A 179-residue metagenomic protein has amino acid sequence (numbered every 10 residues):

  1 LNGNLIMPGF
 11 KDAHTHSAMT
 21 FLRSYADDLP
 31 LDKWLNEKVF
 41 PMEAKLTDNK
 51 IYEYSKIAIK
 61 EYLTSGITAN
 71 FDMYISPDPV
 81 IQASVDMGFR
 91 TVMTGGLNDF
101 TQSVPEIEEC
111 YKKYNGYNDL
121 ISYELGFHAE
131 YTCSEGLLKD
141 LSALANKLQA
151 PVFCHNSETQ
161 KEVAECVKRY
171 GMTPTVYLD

Functional and structural regions predicted by a protein language model:
L1, A13-T15, F71-M73, N156 (+1 more regions): Generic detector of well-ordered alpha-helical packing
L1-M7: Histidine-rich, glycine-flanked metal-binding segment
G3, H14, L22, G66 (+3 more regions): Divalent metal-coordination and catalytic microenvironments
I6, R23-G88, E108-Y117: Alpha-helical scaffold segments that flank or form the walls of functional sites
P8-T20, P151-Q160: Histidine-centered catalytic micro-motifs
H16, I75, L97: Flexible loop residues that form catalytic and substrate-binding hotspots at small-molecule/glycan-binding clefts
A18-M19, D32, T175: A general structural signal for well-ordered alpha-helical segments in protein cores
P79-D179: Metal-coordinating catalytic core of metallo-dependent amide/deamination hydrolases
